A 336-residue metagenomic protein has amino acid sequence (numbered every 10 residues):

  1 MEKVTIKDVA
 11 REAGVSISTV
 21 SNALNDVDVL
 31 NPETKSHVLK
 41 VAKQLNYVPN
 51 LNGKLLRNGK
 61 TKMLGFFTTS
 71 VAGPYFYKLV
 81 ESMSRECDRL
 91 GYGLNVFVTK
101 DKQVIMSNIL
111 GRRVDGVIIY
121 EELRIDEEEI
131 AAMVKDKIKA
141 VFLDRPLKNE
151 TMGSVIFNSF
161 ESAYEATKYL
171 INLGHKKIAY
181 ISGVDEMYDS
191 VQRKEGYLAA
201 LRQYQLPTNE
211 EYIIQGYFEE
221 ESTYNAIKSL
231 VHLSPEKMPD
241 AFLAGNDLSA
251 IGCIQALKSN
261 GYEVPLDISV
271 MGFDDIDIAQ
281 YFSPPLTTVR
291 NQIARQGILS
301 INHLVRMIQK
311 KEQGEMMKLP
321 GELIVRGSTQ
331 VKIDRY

Functional and structural regions predicted by a protein language model:
M1, G59-K168, N172, H232 (+1 more regions): Alpha-helical recognition/docking segments in bacterial nutrient-uptake and carbohydrate-utilization systems
M1-K60: N-terminal helix-turn-helix DNA-binding module of bacterial transcription factors
S16, K62, D115, K176-K177 (+1 more regions): Short acidic/polar active-site loop segments enriched in Thr and Asp
A42, C87, A200-L201, V231 (+2 more regions): Conserved hydrophobic residues forming the short capping helix/wall of the S-adenosyl-L-methionine
V48, D88-G93, K139, K176 (+2 more regions): Residue-level detector of anion-binding/catalytic polar loops
T68-K78, G93-V104, V155-E165, I181-K228 (+4 more regions): Hinge/beta->alpha junction and helix N-cap segments in small-molecule ligand-binding domains
S229-Y336: Flexible loop/turn connectors
